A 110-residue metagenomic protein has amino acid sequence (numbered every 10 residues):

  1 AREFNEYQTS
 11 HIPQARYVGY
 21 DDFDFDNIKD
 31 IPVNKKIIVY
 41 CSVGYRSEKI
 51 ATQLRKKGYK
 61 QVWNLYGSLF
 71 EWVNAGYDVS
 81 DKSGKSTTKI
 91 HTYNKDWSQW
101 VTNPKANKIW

Functional and structural regions predicted by a protein language model:
A1: Compact soluble domain cores
F4-K35, E48-W110: Rhodanese-like catalytic fold shared by cysteine-dependent sulfurtransferases and DSP/PTP-type phosphatases
Y40: Short, surface-exposed ligand- or partner-binding patches at beta-edge/loop junctions that are enriched in aromatics
G44-Y45: Residue-level detector of alpha-helix initiation sites
